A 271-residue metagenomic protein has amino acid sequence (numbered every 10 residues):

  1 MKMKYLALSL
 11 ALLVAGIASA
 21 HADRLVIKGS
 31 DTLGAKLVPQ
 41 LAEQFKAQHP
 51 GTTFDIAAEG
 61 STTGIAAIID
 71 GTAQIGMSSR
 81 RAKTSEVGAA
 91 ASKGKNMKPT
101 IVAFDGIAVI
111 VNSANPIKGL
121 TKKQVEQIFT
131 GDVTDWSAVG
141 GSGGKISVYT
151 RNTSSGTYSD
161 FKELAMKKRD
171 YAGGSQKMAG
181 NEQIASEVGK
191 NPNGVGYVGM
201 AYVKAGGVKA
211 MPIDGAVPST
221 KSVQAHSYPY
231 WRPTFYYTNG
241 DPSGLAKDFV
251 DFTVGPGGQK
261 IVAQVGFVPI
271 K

Functional and structural regions predicted by a protein language model:
M1-A7: Bacterial N-terminal signal peptides that target proteins for export
A7-G16: Bacterial N-terminal signal peptides
H21-K271: Exported/periplasmic ABC-transporter solute-binding proteins
